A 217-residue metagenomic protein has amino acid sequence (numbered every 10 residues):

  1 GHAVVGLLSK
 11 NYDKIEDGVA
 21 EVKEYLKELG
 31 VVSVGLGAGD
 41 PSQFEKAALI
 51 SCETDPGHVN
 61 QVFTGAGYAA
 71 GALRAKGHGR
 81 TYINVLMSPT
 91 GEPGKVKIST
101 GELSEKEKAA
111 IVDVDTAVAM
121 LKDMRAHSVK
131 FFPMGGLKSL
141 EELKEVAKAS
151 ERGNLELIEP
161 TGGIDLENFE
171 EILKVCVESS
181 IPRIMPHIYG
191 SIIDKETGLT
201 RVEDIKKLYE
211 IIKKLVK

Functional and structural regions predicted by a protein language model:
G1-A3, E28-V32, D55-G57, G79-T81 (+3 more regions): Short, well-ordered coil/turn segments that N-cap beta-strands
G1-S33, P56, K97: N-terminal leader/presequence regions that precede the main folded/catalytic core
H2-K10, S33-V34, G39, P56-Y68 (+3 more regions): Glycine-rich phosphate-binding active-site loops on the catalytic face of alpha/beta enzymes
A20-V22, S42-E53, G67-A75, T116 (+2 more regions): Catalytic cores of alpha/beta
Q43-L137, E151-G153: Conserved anion-binding
A47-S51, A69-K76, I192-K217: C-terminal helical cap(s) of enzyme catalytic domains, especially alpha/beta-barrels
A110-D115, L140-A147, R201-I205: Charged helix-capping and loop-helix junction motifs
S128, L140, E151-G198: Catalytic-face loop-and-helix region of soluble metabolic enzyme cores
